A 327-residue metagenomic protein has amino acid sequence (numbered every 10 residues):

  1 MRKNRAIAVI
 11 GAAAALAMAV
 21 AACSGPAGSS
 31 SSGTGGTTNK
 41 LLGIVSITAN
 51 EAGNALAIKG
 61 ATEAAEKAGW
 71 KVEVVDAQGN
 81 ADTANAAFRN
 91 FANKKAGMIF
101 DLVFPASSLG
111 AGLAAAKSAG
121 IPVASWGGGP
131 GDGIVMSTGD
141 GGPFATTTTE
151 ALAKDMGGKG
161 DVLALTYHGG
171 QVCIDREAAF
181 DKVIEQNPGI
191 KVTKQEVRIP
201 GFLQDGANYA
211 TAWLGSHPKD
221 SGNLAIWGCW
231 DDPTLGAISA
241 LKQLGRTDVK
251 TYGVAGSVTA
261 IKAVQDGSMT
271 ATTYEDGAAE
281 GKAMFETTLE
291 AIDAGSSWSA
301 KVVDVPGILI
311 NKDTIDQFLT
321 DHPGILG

Functional and structural regions predicted by a protein language model:
M1-L41, E66, A114-I121, Q317 (+1 more regions): Short, low-complexity disordered leader/linker segments with a strong preference for bacterial N-terminal type II
I10-A12, T38, V183-N187, D276-G327: Hinge/cleft segment of the Venus flytrap/periplasmic-binding protein
S30, A106-T147, K154-D155, D161 (+3 more regions): Flexible loop/hinge segments that line or gate small-molecule binding clefts
K40, A68-K71, K95-M98, S118-V123 (+6 more regions): Loop/turn elements at helix/coil->beta-strand transitions in domains of secreted/extracellular proteins
I44-I58, E73-T83, P105, G128 (+6 more regions): Hinge/beta->alpha junction and helix N-cap segments in small-molecule ligand-binding domains
G60-W70: A short, Lys/Arg-enriched amphipathic alpha-helix followed by its capping loop at the start of a domain
A92, L152-G157, L214, M284-S296: Short, hydrophobic alpha-helical segments
I99-K117, F180, I199-A263: Hydrophobic alpha-helical
